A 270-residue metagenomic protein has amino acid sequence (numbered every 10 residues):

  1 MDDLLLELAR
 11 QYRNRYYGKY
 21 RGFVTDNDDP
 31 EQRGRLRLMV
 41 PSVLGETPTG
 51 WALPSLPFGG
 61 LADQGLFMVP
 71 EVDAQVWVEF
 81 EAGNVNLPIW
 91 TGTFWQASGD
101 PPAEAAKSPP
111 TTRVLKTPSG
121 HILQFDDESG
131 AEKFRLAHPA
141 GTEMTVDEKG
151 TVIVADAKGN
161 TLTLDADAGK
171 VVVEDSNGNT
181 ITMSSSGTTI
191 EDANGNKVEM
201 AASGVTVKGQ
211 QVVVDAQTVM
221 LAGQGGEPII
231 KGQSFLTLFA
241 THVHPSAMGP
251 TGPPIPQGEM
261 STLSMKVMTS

Functional and structural regions predicted by a protein language model:
M1-Y17: Short boundary/loop segments of OB/S1/cold-shock single-stranded nucleic-acid-binding domains
D2, P70-A74, F80-S270: Right-handed beta-helix
Y16-P30: Structural detector for short beta-strands of small beta-barrel domains
D28-P30, L44, F94: A generic structural motif
E31-M39: Short aromatic-glycine-enriched beta-strand elements
M39-G45, T49, D73-W77: Catalytic cores of peptidoglycan-degrading enzymes
G45-F67: Beta-strand/loop nucleic-acid-binding surfaces
